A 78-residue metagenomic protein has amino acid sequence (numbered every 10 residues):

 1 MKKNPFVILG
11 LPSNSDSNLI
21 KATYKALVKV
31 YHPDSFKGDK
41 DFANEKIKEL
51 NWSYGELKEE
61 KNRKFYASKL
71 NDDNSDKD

Functional and structural regions predicted by a protein language model:
M1-G38, E49-E60, K64, D72-K77: N-terminal J-domain/J-like co-chaperone modules of DnaJ/Hsp40 proteins
D41-E45, A67: Short, charged, amphipathic alpha-helical segments
